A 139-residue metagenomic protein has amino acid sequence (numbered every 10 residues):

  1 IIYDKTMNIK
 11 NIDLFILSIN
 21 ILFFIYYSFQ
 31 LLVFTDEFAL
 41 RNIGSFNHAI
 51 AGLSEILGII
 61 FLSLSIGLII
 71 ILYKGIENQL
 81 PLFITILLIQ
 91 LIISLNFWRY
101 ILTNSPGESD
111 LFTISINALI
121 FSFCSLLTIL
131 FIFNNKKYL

Functional and structural regions predicted by a protein language model:
I2-F24, L139: Cytosolic juxtamembrane helix and N-cap/initiation of the first transmembrane helix
I19-I59: Hydrophobic transmembrane helix segments
N42-A49, P106-A118: Non-cytosolic membrane-interface motifs at loop->transmembrane helix junctions
I50-L72, L88-L95: Core segments of alpha-helical transmembrane spans in multipass integral membrane proteins
A51-I60, F112-S122: Alpha-helical transmembrane segments of polytopic membrane proteins
L82-I101, A118-S125: Hydrophobic alpha-helical membrane segments
L95-S115, N134: Membrane-helix boundary connector in multi-pass membrane proteins
I120-L139: Membrane-water interface at the C-terminal end of transmembrane alpha helices
